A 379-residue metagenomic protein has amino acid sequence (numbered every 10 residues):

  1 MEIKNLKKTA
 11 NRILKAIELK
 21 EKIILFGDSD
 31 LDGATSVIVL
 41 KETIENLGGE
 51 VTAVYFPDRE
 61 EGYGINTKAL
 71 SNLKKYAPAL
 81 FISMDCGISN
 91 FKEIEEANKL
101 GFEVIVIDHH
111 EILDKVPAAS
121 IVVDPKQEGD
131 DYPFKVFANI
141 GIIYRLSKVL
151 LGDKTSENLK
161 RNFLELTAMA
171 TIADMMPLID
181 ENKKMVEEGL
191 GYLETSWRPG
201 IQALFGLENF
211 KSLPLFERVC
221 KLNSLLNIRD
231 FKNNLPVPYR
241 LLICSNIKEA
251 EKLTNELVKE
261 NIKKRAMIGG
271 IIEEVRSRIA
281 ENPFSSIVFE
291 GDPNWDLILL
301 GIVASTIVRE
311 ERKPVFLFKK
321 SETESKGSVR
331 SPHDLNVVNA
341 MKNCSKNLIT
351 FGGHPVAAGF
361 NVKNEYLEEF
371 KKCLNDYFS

Functional and structural regions predicted by a protein language model:
M1-L80, L100, L151-F378: Hydrophobic helix-and-loop "lid/oligomerization" segment in the mid-to-C-terminal part of catalytic domains
S36-I140: Hydrophobic, small-residue-rich alpha-helical packing segments that form membrane-like cores
F91, F137-I140, Y144, K183 (+2 more regions): Amphipathic alpha-helical transducer elements in NTP-driven molecular machines
I140-S156: A charged, well-structured terminal subsegment
